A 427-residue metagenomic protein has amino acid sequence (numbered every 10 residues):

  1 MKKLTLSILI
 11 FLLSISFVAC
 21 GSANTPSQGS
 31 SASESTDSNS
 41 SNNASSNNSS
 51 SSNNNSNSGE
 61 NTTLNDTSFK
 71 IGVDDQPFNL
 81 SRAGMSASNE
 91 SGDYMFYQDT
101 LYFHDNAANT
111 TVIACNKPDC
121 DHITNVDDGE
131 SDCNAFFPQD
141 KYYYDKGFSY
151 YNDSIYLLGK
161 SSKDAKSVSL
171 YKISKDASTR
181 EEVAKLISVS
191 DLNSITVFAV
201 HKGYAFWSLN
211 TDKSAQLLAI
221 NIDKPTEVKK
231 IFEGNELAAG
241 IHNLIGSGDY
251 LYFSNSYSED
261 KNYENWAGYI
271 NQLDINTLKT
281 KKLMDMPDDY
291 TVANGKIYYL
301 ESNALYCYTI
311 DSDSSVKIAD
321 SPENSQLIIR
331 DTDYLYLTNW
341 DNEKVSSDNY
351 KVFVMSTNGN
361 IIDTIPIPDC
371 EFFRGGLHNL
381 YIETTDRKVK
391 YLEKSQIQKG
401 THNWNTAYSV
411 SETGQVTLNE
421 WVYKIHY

Functional and structural regions predicted by a protein language model:
M1-L6, I10, G21: Positively charged n-region of N-terminal signal peptides that target proteins for export
S16-A19: C-terminal motif of bacterial Sec signal peptides marking the signal peptidase cleavage site
G21-I71: Short, low-complexity, disordered segments immediately C-terminal to signal peptides in bacterial exported proteins
G59-L80, T100-D132, A165-S188, K213-G234 (+4 more regions): Surface-exposed loop/turn elements that mediate protein-protein interactions on large endomembrane-trafficking
P77-E90, N125-V126, E130-S149, S190-K202 (+5 more regions): Repeated scaffold domains used in trafficking and secretory/extracellular systems, primarily beta-propellers
N79, G84-Y102, Y143-K163, A199-N210 (+5 more regions): Short beta-strand elements that form the blades of beta-propeller/WD-repeat-like and other beta-sheet-rich scaffold
